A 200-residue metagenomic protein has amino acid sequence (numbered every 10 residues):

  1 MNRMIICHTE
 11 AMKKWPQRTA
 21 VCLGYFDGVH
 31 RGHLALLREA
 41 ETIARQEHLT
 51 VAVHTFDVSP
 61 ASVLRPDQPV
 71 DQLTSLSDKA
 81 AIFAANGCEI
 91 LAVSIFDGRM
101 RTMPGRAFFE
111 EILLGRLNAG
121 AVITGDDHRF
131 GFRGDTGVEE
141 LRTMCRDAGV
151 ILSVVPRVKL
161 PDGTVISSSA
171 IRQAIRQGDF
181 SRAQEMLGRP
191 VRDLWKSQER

Functional and structural regions predicted by a protein language model:
N2-R200: Nucleotidyltransferase catalytic core that binds NTPs
